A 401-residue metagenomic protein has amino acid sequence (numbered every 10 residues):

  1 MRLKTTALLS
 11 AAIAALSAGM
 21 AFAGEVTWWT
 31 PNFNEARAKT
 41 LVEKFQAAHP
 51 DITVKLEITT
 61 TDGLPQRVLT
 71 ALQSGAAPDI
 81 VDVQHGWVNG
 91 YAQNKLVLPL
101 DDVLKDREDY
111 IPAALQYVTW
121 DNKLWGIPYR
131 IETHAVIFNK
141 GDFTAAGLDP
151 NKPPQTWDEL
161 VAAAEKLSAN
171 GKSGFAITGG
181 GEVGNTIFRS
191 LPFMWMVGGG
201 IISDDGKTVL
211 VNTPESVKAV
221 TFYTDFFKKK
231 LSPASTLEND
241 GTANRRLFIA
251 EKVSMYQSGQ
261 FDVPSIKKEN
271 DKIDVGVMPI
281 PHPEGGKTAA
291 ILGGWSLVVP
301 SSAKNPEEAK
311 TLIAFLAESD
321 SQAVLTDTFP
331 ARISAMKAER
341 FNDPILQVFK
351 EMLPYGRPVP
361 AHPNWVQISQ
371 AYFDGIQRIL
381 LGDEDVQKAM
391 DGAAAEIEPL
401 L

Functional and structural regions predicted by a protein language model:
E25-T40, T59, E132, G184 (+1 more regions): Extracytoplasmic "Venus flytrap"
T27, E43-A113, Y117-T119, W125 (+7 more regions): Extracytoplasmic "Venus flytrap"/periplasmic binding protein-like
A47-A48, T53, T144-A145, P150 (+2 more regions): Conserved C-terminal helix/tail region of periplasmic/extracytoplasmic solute-binding proteins
Q84-A135, V161, T186-R189, F193-M196 (+3 more regions): Hinge/lid segment of periplasmic solute-binding proteins
N89-G90, Y256-D274, P281-D374: C-terminal lobe and pocket-closing loops of periplasmic/extracytoplasmic Venus-flytrap solute-binding proteins
L98-A113, P153-Q155, G179-E182, G199-K218 (+6 more regions): Short, solvent-exposed loop/beta-turn-alpha elements that line the ligand-binding surface or hinge of extracytoplasmic
W125-Y129, H134, D158-V209, V253: Extracytoplasmic/periplasmic solute-binding protein
A163-S168, G206-T236: Glycine-centered hinge/linker elements that transmit conformational signals in sensory and ligand-binding systems
